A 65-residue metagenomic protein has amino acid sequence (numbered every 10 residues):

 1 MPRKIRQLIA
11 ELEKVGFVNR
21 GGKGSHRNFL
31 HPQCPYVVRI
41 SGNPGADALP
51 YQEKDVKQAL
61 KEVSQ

Functional and structural regions predicted by a protein language model:
P2-G21, L30-Q65: Basic nucleic-acid-binding interfaces
